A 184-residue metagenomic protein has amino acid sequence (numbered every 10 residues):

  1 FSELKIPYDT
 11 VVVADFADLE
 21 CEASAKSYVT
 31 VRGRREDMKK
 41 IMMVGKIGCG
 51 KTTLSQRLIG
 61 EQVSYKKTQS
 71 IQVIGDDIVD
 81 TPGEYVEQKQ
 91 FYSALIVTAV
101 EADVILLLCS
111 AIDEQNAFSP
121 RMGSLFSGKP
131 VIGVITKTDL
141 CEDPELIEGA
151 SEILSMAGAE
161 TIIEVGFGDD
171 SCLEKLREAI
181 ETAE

Functional and structural regions predicted by a protein language model:
R32-V79: Conserved G1/Walker A P-loop phosphate-binding module
D76-K89: Switch II (G3) loop of P-loop NTPases
V79-T81, I105-S110, G133-K137, V165: Conserved beta-strand segments of the P-loop GTPase G domain that flank and frequently precede/overlap
Q90-I112, G123-P130: Inter-motif core of Ras-like GTPase G domains
A111-T161: Conserved C-terminal guanine-recognition region of P-loop GTPase G domains, centered on the G4
P144-E184: Canonical P-loop GTPase G-domain recognition
